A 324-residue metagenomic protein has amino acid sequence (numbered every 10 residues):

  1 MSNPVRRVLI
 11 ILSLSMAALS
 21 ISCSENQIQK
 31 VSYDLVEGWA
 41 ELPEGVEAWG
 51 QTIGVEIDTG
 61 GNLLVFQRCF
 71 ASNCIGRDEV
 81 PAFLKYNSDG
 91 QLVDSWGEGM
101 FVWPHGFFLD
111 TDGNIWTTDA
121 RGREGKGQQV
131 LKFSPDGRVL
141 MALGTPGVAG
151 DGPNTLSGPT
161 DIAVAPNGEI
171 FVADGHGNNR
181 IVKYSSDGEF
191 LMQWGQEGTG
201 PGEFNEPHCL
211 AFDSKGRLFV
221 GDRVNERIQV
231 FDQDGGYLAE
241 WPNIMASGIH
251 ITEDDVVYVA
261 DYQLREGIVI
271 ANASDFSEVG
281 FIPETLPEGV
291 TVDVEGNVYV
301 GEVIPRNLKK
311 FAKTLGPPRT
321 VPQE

Functional and structural regions predicted by a protein language model:
M1-I10: Bacterial N-terminal signal peptides that target proteins for export
N3, S15-M16, F171: N-terminal cationic amphipathic segment used for targeting or macromolecule association
L9-S20: Bacterial N-terminal signal peptides
C23-E324: Eukaryotic scaffold repeat domains enriched in small/polar residues
